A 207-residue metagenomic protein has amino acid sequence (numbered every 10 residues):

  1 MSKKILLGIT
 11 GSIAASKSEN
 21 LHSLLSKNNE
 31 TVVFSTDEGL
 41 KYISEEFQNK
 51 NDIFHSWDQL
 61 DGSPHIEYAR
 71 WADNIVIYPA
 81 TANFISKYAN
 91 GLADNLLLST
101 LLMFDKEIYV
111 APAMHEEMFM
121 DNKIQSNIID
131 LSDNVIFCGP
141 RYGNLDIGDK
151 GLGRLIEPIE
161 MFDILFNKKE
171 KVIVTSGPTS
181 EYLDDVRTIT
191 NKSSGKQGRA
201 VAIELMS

Functional and structural regions predicted by a protein language model:
M1-S207: A cross-family phosphate/adenosyl-ligand binding-site feature
